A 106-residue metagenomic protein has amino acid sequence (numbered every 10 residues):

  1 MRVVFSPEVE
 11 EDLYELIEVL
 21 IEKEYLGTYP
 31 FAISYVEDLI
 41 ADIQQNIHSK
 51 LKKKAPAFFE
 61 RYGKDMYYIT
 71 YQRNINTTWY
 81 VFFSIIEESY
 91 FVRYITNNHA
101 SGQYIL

Functional and structural regions predicted by a protein language model:
M1-R73: Basic, Lys/Arg-enriched alpha-helical interface segments
T70-L106: Enriched for short, Lys/Arg-rich terminal
